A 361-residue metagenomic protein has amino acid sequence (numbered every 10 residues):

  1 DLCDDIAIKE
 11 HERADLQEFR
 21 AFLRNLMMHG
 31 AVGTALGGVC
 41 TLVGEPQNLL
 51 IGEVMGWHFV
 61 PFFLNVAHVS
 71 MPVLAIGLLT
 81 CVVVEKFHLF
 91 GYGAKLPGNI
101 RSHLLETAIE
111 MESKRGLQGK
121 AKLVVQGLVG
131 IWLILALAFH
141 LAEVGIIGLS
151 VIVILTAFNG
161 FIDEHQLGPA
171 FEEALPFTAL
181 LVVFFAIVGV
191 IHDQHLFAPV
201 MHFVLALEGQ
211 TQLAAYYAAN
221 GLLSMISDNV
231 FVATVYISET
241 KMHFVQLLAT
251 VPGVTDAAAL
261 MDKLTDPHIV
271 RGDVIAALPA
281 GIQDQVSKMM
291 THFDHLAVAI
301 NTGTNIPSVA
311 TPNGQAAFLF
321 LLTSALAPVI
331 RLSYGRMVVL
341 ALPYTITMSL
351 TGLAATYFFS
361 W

Functional and structural regions predicted by a protein language model:
D1-A21, N25-M27, P46, L50-A67 (+1 more regions): Membrane-interfacial helix-loop connectors
D1-E45, L49, P72-I100: Transmembrane-helix bundle segments that line or gate the permeation/cavity pathway in multi-pass membrane proteins
R13-G30, R115, G119-Q126, L141-V144 (+3 more regions): Membrane-interface helix-boundary signature
R24, G30-V32, E106-I109, Q126-G130 (+5 more regions): Short hydrophobic/aromatic segments of transmembrane alpha-helices and their interfaces
N65-H202, L332, V339-W361: Hydrophobic transmembrane alpha-helices of multi-pass small-molecule transporters
